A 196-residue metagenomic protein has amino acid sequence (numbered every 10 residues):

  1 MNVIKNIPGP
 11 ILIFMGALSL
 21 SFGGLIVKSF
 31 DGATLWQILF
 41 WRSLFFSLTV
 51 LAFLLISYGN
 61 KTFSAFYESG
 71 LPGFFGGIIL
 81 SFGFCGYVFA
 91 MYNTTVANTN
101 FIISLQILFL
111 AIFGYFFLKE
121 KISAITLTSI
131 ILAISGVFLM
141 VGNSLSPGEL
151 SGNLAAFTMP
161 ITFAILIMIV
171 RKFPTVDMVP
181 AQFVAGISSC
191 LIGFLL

Functional and structural regions predicted by a protein language model:
M1-Q37, I78, G86, L145-K172 (+1 more regions): Glycine-/small-residue-enriched transmembrane alpha-helix faces in small-molecule transporters and effluxers
I7-L12, Q37-I56, L71, S129-L132 (+3 more regions): Hydrophobic alpha-helical transmembrane segments of multi-pass integral membrane proteins, especially transporters
L20, Y58-A97, I103, A111 (+1 more regions): Specific transmembrane alpha-helical segments of multi-pass solute transporters/efflux pumps, especially DMT/EamA
L25-L35, N60-F63, Y92-N98, F138-S151 (+1 more regions): Membrane-interface helix termini and inter-helical loops of multi-pass transporters
Q37, S43-L48, V88-K119, M159: Specific alpha-helical transmembrane segments that line the substrate/conduction pathway and gating interfaces
V50, L54, F113, I122-G142 (+2 more regions): Hydrophobic transmembrane alpha-helices of multi-pass small-molecule transport proteins
G59-E68, Y115-I125, I169-P180: Membrane-interface helix-boundary motifs at transmembrane edges
Y67, N100-I103, K119-L139, S146-N153: Loop-to-transmembrane alpha-helix entry segments
